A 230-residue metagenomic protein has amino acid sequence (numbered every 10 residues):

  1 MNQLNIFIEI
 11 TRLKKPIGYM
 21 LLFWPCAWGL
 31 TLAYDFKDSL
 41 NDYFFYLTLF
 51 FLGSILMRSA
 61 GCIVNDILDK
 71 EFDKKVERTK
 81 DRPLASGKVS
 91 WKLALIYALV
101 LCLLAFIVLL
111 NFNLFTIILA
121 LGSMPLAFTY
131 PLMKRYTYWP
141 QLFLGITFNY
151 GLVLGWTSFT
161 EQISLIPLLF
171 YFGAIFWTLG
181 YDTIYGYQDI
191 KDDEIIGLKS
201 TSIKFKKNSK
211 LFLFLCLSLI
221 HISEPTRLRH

Functional and structural regions predicted by a protein language model:
L4, M20, T48, G122-P125 (+2 more regions): Alpha-helical membrane-protein architecture signal
N5-E9, S59, T79-L169: Intramembrane alpha-helical segments
L13-L32: The first (N-terminal) embedded transmembrane alpha-helix
K14-K15, P25, S90, P140 (+1 more regions): Residue-level detector of functionally special positions within alpha-helical transmembrane segments of multi-pass
A27, T31-L68, R78, C102-F106 (+2 more regions): Membrane-embedded alpha-helical segments that form the functional core of polytopic membrane enzymes, especially those
G53-F106, I175-L219: Solvent-exposed interhelical
I220-H230: Single conserved hydrophobic/aromatic residue that forms the stacking wall/gate of nucleotide- or nucleobase-binding
